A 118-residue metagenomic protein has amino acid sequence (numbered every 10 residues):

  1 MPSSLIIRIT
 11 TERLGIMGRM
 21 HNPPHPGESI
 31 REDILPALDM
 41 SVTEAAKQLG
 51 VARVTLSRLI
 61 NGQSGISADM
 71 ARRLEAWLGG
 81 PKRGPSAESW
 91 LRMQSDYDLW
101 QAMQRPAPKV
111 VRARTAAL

Functional and structural regions predicted by a protein language model:
M1-E32, A37-L38, R105-L118: N-terminal flexible/basic segments that precede or flank functional cores
A37, Q48, W77: Residues within the alpha-helical elements of helix-turn-helix
D39-M40, D69: Residue-level signal for the short linker/turn that defines the boundary of a DNA-recognition helix
S41-K47, L56: Short alpha-helical "recognition helix" segments of helix-turn-helix
G50-S67, R73-E75: Recognition helix of helix-turn-helix/homeodomain-like DNA-binding domains that insert into the DNA major groove
A68-D96: DNA major-groove recognition helix of helix-turn-helix/homeodomain DNA-binding modules
S86-R112: C-terminal structural segments of small proteins and small subunits
